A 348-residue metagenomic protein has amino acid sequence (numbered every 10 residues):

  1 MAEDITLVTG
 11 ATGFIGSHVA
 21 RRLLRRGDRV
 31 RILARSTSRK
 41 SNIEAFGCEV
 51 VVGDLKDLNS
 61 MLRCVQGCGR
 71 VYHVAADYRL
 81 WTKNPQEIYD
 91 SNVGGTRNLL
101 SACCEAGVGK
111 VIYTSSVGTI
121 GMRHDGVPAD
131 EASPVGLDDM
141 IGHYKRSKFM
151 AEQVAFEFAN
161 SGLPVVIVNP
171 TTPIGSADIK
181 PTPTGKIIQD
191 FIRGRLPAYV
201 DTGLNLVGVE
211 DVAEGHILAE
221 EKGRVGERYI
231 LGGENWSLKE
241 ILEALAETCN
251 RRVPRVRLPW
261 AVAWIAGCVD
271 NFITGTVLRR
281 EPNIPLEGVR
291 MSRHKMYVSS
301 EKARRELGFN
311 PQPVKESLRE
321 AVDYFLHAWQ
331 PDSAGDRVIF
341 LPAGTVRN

Functional and structural regions predicted by a protein language model:
I5-R26: N-terminal Rossmann NAD(P)H-binding glycine-rich loop of SDR-like oxidoreductase domains
T37-E44, C48-G94, A102: NAD(P)H-binding glycine-rich loop region in Rossmannoid oxidoreductase-like domains and their noncatalytic homologs
Q86, D90-Y144: Conserved Rossmann-fold NAD(P)-dependent oxidoreductase catalytic core, especially the SDR/UDP-sugar
N98, M150, P183, V200-E220 (+1 more regions): Substrate-positioning beta->alpha
S115, Q153-S176: Conserved beta-loop-beta element that borders a ligand/cofactor-binding pocket
V135-D139, K186-V207, D211, G223: A conserved pocket-lining segment of Rossmann-fold NAD(P)-dependent short-chain dehydrogenase/reductase
G215-P282, S300, E316-N348: Mid/C-terminal beta-alpha module of Rossmann-like enzyme folds, strongest in SDR-family dehydrogenases/epimerases
